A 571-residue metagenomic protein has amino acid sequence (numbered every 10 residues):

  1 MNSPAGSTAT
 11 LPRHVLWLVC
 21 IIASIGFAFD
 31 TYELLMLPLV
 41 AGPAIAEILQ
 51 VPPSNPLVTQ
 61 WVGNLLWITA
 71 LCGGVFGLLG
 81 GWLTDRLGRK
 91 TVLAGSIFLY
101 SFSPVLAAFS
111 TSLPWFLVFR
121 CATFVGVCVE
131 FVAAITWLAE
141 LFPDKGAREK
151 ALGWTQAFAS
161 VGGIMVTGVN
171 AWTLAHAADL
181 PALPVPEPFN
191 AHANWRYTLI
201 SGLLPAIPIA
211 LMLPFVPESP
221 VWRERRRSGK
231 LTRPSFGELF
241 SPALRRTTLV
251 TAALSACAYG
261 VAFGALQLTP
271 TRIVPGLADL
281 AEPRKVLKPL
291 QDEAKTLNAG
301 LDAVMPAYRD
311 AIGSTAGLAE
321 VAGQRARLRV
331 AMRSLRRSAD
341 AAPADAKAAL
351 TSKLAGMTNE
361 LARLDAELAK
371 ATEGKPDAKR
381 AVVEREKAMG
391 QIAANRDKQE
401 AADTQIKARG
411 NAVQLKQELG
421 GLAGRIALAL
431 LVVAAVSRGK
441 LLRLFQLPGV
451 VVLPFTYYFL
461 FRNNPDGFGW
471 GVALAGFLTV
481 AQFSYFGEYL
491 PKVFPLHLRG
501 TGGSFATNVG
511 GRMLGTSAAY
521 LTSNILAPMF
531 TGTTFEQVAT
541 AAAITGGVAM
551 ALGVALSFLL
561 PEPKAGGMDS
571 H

Functional and structural regions predicted by a protein language model:
M1-D292, T296-N298, A303-G313, G317 (+4 more regions): Transmembrane-helix signature of 12-pass secondary carriers
G317-M332, L350-E360, E384: Short amphipathic alpha-helical heptad-repeat segments
